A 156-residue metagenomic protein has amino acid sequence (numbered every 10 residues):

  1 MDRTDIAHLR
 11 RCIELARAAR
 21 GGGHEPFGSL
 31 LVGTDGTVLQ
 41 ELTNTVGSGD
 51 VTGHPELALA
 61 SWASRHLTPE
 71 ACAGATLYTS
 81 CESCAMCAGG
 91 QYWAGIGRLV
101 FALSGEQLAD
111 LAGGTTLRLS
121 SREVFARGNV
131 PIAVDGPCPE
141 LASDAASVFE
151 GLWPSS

Functional and structural regions predicted by a protein language model:
M1-A18, G90-S156: Zinc-dependent deaminase
C12, A16-A19, S29, Q40 (+1 more regions): Small-residue (primarily alanine) positions within well-ordered alpha-helices, especially packing/interaction faces
G22-P26: Short, flexible loop/turn motifs enriched in small residues
F27-G36: Short beta-strand scaffold segments in enzyme catalytic cores
L39-V46, S104: Short beta->alpha transition motifs characteristic of CBS
S48-A58, W62: A short, polar/charged loop-to-alpha-helix boundary motif
P69-C81: Immediate flanking context of iron-sulfur cluster ligation sites
C81, A85-A88: Conserved redox-active cysteine motifs that mediate thiol-disulfide chemistry, especially di-cysteine Cys-X(1-2)-Cys
